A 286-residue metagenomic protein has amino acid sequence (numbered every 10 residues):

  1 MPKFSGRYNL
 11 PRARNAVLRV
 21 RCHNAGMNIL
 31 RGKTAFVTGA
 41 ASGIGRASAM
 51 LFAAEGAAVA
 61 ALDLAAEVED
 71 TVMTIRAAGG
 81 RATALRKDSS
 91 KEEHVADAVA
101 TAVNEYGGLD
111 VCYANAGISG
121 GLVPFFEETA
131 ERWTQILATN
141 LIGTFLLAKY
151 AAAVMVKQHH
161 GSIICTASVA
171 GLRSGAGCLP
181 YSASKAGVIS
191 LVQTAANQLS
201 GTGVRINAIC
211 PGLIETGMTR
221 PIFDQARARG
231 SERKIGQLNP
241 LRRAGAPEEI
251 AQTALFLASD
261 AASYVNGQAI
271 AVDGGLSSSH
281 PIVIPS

Functional and structural regions predicted by a protein language model:
E55-D70: Conserved glycine-rich Rossmann-like NAD(P)H-binding loop of the short-chain dehydrogenase/reductase
L122, N266-S286: Short C-terminal tail/terminal secondary-structure segment of NAD(P)H-dependent dehydrogenase/reductase domains
V123-F125, R132-T134, I235: Substrate-binding pocket helix/loop in short-chain dehydrogenase/reductase
A148, S184, V192: Active-site helix of classical SDR
A153, N197-G201, S263: Alpha-helical segment proximal to the catalytic Tyr-Lys
S168: Residue(s) in the substrate-gating loop at a strand-loop-helix junction that position the organic substrate next
S200, R205, C210, V265-G267: Short, small/polar-rich loop/turn modules that mediate ligand/substrate recognition or access, typified
